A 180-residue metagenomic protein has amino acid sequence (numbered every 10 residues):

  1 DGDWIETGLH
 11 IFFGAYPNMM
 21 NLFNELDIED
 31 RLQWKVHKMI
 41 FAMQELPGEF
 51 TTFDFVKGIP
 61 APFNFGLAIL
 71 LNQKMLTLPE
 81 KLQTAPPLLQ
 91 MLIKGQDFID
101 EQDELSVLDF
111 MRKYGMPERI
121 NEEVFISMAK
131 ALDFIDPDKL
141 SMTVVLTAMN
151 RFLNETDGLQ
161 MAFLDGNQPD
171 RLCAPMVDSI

Functional and structural regions predicted by a protein language model:
D1-A15, L92-G95: Glycine-rich active-site loop/strand segments that organize a redox cofactor
W4, L32, M39, D165-P169 (+1 more regions): Generic low-polarity alpha-helical segments
G8-A15, D100, L164-P169: Aromatic-acidic/polar surface patches that form glycan- and anion
L9-D27, A174-I180: N-terminal Rossmann-like dinucleotide/flavin-binding domain of flavoprotein oxidoreductases that bind FAD/FMN
M19-M20, N24-E25, E29-V145, N154: Mobile amphipathic helical/loop "lid" adjacent to a hydrophobic cofactor/ligand pocket
L146-I180: Helical element adjacent to the flavin cofactor pocket in flavoenzyme catalytic cores
